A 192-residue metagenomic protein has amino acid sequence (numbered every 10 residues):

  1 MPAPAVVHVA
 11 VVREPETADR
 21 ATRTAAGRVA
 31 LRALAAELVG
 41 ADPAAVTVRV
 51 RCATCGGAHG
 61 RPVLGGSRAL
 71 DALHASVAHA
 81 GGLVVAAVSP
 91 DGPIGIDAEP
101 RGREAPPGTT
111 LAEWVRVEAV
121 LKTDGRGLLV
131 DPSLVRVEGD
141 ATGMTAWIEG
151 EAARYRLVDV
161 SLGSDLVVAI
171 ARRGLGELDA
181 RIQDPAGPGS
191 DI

Functional and structural regions predicted by a protein language model:
M1-I192: Core catalytic alpha/beta fold that binds nucleotide/phospho-ligands
